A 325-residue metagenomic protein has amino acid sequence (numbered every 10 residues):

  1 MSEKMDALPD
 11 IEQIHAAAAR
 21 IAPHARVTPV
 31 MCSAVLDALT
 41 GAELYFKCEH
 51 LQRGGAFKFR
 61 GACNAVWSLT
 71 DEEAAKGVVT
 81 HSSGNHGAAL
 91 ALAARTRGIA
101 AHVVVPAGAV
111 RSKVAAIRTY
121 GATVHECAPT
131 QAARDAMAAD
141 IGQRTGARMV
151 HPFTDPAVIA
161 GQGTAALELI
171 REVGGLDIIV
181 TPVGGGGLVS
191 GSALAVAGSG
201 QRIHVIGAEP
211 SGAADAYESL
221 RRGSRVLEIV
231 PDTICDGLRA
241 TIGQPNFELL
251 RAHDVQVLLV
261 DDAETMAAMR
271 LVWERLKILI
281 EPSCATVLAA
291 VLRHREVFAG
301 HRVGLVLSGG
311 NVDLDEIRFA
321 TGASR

Functional and structural regions predicted by a protein language model:
M1-R325: PLP-dependent amino-acid enzyme catalytic core
